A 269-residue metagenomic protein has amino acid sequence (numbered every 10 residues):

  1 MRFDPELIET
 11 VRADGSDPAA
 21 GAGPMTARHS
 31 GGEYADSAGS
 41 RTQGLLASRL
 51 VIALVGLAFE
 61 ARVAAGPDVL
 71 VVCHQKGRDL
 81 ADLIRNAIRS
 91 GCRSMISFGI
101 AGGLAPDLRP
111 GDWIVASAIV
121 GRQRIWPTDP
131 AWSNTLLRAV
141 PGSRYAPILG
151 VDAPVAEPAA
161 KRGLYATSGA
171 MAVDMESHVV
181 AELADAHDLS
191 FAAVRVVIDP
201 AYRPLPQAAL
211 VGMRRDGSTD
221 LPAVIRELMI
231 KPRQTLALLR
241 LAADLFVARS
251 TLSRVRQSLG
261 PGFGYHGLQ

Functional and structural regions predicted by a protein language model:
R2-D17, G21, M25-T135, A139-V140 (+3 more regions): Metabolite-binding pocket within alpha/beta catalytic cores that recognizes anionic/polar moieties
F59, R78-D82, P127, A131 (+4 more regions): Conserved active-site and cofactor/substrate-binding residues in soluble primary-metabolism enzymes
A61, R85, L137, H178-A181 (+2 more regions): Predominant activation on well-ordered alpha-helical scaffold segments within soluble catalytic domains
D68, V120, K161-T167, T235: Glycine/charged-rich beta-loop-alpha catalytic/anionic-binding loops adjacent to active sites
G91-S97, V115-S117, T135-R144, V155 (+3 more regions): Noncatalytic linker/hinge segments flanking ATPase motor cores
P106, V115-A116, G121-R122, G150 (+4 more regions): Generic structural "secondary-structure junction" signal
S133-L210: Active-site rim beta-loop-alpha module in soluble metabolic enzymes
V197-Q269: Regulatory input/activation interfaces that engage signals or partners
